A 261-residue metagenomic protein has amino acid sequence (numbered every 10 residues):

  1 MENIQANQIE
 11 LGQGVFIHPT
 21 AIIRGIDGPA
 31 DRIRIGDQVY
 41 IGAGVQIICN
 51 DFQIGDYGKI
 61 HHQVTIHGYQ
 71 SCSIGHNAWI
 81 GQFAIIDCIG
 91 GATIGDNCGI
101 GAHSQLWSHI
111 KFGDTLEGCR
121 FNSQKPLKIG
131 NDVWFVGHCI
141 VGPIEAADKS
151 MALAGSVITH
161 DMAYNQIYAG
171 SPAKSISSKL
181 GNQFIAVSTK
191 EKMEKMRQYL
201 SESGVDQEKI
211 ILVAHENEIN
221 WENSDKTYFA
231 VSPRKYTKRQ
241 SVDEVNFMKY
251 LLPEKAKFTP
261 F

Functional and structural regions predicted by a protein language model:
M1-I9, Q13-G14, T20, Q38 (+1 more regions): Terminal amphipathic alpha-helical/low-complexity segments used for targeting or macromolecular assembly
A6-N7, G14-A146, P172, S178-L180: Flexible, glycine/small-residue-enriched loop-and-beta-strand segment within the central core of proteins
G99, V157-I158: Conserved sequence/active-site signature of Rossmann-fold short-chain dehydrogenase/reductase
A102, A154, Y164: Residues that flank catalytic or metal-binding motifs in active/ligand-binding sites
I144-E145, S156, M162: Short beta-to-alpha loop/turn elements within the nucleotide-binding domains of ABC transporters
K149-L153: Canonical bilayer-spanning transmembrane alpha-helix
D161-N165, P172: Contiguous mid-protein beta-loop-alpha structural module that forms a pocket-lining wall or clamp of enzyme active
